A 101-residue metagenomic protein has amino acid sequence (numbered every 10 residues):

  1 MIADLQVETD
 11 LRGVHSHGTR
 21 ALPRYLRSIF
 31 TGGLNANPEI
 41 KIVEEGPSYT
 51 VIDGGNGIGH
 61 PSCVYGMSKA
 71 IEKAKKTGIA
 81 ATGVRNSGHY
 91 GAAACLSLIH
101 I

Functional and structural regions predicted by a protein language model:
M1-A21: Extreme N-terminal cap/leader segments of soluble proteins
D4-V7, G59-R85: Alpha/propeptide regions of enzymes that mature by internal proteolysis
E8-H15, T31, N35, K76: Short helix-loop boundary/capping segments at the starts of domains
G18-I71: Active-site cofactor/substrate anionic-group-binding motifs, chiefly glycine- and Lys/Arg-rich phosphate-binding loops
N86-Y90: Acidic, glycine-rich active-site loops and adjacent beta-strand->loop/helix elements that engage anionic groups
A93-S97: Short acidic, glycine/serine/threonine-rich loops at helix termini
I99-I101: Conserved small/polar residues in nucleotide/adenosyl-binding loops
